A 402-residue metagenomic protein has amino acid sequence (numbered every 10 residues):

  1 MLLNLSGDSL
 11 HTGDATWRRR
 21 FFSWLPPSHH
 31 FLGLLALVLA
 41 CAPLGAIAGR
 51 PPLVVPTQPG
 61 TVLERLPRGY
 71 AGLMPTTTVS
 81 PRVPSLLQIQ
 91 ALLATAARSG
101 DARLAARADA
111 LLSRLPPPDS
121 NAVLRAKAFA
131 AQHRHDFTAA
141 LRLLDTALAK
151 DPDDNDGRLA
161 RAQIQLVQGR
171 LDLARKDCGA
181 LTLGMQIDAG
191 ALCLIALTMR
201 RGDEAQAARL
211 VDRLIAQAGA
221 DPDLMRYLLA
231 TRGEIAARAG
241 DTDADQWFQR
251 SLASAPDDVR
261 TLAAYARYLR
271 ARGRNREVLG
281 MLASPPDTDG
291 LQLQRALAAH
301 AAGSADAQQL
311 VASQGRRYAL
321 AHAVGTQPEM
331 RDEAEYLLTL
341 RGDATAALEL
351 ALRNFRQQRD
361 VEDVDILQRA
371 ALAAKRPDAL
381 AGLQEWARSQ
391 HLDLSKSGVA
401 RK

Functional and structural regions predicted by a protein language model:
L44-A122: N-terminal leader/linker segments that initiate helical-solenoid repeat arrays
V83, Q90, A122, D156 (+7 more regions): Start-of-helix register in tetratricopeptide repeats
L87, A126, A160, C193-L194 (+4 more regions): Canonical tetratricopeptide repeat
Q90, A94, F129, Q163 (+6 more regions): Residue-level recognition of tetratricopeptide repeat
A94, H133, V167-Q168, R200-R201 (+5 more regions): Register position in tetratricopeptide repeats
A105-S113, T138-T146, L171-T182, A205-A216 (+5 more regions): Alpha-helical repeat scaffolds
P118-D119, P152, M185-Q186, G219 (+6 more regions): Short coil turns that delineate tetratricopeptide repeat
F129, M225, A312-T345, L352: Alpha-helical adaptor scaffolds
